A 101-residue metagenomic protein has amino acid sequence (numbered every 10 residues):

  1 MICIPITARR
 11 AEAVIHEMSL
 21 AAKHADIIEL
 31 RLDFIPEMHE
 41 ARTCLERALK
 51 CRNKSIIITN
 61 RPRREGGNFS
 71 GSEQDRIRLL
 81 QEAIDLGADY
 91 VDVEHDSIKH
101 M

Functional and structural regions predicted by a protein language model:
M1-G66: Conserved N-terminal beta1-alpha1 strand-loop-helix module at the mouth
P5-T7, I27-E37, L79-E82, L86-H100: Catalytic beta/alpha-barrel core
R64-E82: Active-site-adjacent loop and "lid" segments of alpha/beta metabolic enzymes
